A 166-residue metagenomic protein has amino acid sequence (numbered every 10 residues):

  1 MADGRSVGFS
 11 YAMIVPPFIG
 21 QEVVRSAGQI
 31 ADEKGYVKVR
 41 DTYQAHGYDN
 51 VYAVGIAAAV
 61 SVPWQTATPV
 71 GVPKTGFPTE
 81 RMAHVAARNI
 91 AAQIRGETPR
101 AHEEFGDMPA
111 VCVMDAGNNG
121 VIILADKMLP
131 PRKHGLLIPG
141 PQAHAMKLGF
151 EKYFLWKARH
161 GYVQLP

Functional and structural regions predicted by a protein language model:
M1-V7: Conserved beta-strand-loop-beta-strand element in the redox core of flavoprotein oxidoreductases
R5, Q44-A45, F105-G106: Solvent-exposed alpha-helices and their adjacent loops that cap or buttress functional pockets in soluble metabolic
G8-Y11, V15-R81, A92: FAD-site-proximal beta/loop scaffold in flavoenzymes
V54-G55, S61, R100-H102, M146: Mature, folded catalytic cores of secreted/periplasmic enzymes
F77-D107: Internal hydrophobic alpha-helix adjacent to the cofactor/substrate pocket in enzyme cavities
H102-I122: Flavin (FAD/FMN) cofactor-binding core of flavoprotein oxidoreductases
G120-P166: C-terminal auxiliary extensions adjacent to catalytic cores
